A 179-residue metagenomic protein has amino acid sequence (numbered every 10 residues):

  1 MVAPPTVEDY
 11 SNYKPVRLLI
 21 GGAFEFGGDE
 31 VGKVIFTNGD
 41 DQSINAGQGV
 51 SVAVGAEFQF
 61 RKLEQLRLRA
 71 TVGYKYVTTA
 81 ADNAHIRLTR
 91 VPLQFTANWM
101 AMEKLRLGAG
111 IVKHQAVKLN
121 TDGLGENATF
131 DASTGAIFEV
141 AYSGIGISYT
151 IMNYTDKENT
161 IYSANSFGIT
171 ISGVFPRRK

Functional and structural regions predicted by a protein language model:
M1-Q65, T150-K179: Short glycine/proline- and aromatic-enriched beta-strand/turn motifs that initiate or cap beta-hairpins
V7-D9, E57, D82, T96 (+1 more regions): Residue-level signal for the start and early helices of compact helical domains
K14-V16, I44-V52, R87-L93, E126-A136 (+2 more regions): Residues that define the transmembrane beta-barrel architecture of outer-membrane proteins
L18-F24, L68-V72, A97, L107-A109 (+3 more regions): Membrane-embedded beta-strand positions of outer-membrane beta-barrel proteins
G28-N45, Y74-T89, A116-F130, N153-Y162: Flexible, solvent-exposed loop segments that connect beta-strands
N45-T79, I86, R90-N98, L105-H114: Detector for outer-membrane/organellar transmembrane beta-barrel domains, recognizing the amphipathic beta-strand
F58-E64, W99-L105, E139-G146, F175-K179: Outer-membrane beta-barrel strand-turn architecture
R106-D156: A charged, solvent-exposed segment within the mature domains of Sec-exported extracytoplasmic proteins
